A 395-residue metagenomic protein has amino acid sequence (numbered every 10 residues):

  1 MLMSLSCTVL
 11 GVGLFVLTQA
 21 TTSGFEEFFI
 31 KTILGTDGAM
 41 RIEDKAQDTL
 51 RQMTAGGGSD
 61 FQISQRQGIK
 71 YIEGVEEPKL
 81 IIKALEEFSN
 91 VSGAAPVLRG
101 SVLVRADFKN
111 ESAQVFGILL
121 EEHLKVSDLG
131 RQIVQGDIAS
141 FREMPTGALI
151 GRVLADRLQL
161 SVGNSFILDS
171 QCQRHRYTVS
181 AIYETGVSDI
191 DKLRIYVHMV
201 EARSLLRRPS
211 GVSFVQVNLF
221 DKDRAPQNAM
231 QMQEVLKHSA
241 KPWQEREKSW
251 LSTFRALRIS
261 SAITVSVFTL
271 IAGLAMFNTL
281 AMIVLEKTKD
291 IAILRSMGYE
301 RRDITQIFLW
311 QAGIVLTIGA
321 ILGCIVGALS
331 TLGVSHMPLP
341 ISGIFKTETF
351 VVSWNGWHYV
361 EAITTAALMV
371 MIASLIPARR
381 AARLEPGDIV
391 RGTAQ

Functional and structural regions predicted by a protein language model:
M1-F25, R255-D290, G313-I325, L368-I372: Hydrophobic alpha-helical transmembrane segments of multi-pass inner-membrane transport and secretion
M1-L2, D221, Q227-L274, I283-L285 (+2 more regions): Peri-transmembrane interface segments
G13, Q19-S112: Hydrophobic, regular-secondary-structure patches
M40, A155, S210-Q231, S239: A short beta-strand structural signal in non-transmembrane regions
V97-G100, K109-I118, V134-M199: Hydrophobic secondary-structure segments that place a key small or acidic residue at a functional site
A281-I283, D290-V334, P377: Transmembrane alpha-helical interface segments in multi-pass membrane proteins
I321-A362, L375, R379-R383: Short helix-loop junctions at transmembrane helix boundaries
A382-Q395: Short cytosolic juxtamembrane segments of multi-pass membrane proteins
